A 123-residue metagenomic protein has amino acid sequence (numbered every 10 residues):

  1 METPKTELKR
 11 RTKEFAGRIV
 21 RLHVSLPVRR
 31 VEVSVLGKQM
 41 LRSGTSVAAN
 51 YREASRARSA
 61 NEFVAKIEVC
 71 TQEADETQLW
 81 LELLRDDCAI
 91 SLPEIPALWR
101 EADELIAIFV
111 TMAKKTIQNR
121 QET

Functional and structural regions predicted by a protein language model:
M1-T123: Short, C-terminally biased terminal segments at protein or domain edges
